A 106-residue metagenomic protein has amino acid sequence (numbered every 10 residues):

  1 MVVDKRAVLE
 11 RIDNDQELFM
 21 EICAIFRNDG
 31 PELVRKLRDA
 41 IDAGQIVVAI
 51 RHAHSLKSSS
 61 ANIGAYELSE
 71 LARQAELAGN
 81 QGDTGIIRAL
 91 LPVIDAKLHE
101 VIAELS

Functional and structural regions predicted by a protein language model:
M1-S106: Two-component system phosphorelay core
